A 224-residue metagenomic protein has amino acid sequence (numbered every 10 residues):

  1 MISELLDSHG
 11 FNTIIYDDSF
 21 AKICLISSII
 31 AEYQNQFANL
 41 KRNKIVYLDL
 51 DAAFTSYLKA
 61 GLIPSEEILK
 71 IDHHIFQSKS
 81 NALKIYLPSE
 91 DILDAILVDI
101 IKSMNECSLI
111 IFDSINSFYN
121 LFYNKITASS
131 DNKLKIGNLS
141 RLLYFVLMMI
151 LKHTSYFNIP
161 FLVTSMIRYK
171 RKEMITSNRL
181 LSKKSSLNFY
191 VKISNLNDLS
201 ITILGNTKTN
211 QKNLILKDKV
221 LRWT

Functional and structural regions predicted by a protein language model:
M1-N12, T224: A short, basic N-terminal segment
D7-D99: Conserved P-loop
I14-I15, I45-L48, L83-I85, I110 (+5 more regions): Hydrophobic beta-strand residues in large extracellular and virion-surface proteins
K44, K59, H74-N81, N105-S108 (+2 more regions): Exposed regions on extracellular, virion, or secretory-pathway luminal proteins
V98-L180: P-loop NTPase motor core
K152-T224: Phosphate-binding/switch region of NTP-binding enzymes
